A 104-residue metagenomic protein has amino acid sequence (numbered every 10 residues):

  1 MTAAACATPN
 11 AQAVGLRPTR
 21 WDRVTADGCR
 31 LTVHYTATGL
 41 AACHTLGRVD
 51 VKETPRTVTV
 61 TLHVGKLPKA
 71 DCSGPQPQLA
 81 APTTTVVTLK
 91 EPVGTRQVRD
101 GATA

Functional and structural regions predicted by a protein language model:
M1-A104: Exposed, flexible binding/inhibitory loops of compact, secreted disulfide-stabilized domains
